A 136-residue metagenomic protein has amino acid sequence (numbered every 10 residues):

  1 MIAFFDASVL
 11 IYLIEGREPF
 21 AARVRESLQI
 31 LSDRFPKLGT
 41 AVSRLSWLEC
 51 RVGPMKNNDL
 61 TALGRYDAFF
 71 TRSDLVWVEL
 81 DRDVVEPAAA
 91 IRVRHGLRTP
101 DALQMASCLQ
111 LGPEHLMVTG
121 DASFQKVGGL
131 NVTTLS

Functional and structural regions predicted by a protein language model:
M1-V42, M55-A68, K126, T134-S136: Short, well-structured N-terminal submotif of metal-dependent ribonuclease cores
I2, M105-S136: Acidic, PIN/NYN-like endoribonuclease modules and their adjacent C-terminal/linker elements
S8-V9, L45, D83, A122: Alpha-helix/helix-capping structural signal
S43-L45, L80, G120, L135: Conserved beta-strand termini and adjacent loop/short-helix elements that scaffold enzyme active sites in alpha/beta
R51: Dinucleotide-binding Rossmann-like beta1-alpha1 core, especially the glycine-rich loop that anchors the ADP
L75-G120: Active-site neighborhoods of divalent-metal-dependent phosphate/nucleic-acid chemistry enzymes
